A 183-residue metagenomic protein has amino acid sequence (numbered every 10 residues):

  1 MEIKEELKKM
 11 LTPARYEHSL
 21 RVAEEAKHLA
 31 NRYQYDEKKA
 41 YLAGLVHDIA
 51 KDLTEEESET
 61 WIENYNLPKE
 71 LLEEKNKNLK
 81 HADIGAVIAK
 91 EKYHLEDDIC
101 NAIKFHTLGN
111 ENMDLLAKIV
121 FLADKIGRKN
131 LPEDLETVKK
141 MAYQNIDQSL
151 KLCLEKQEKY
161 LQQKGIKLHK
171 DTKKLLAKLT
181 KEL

Functional and structural regions predicted by a protein language model:
M1-K9, L179-L183: Short, Lys/Arg-enriched, disordered terminal segments
K4-L11, L29-L152: Divalent metal-dependent catalytic cores for phosphoryl transfer on phosphate-bearing substrates
H18: N-terminal glycine-rich anion-binding loops that anchor highly charged ligand groups
K156-L183: Charged phosphate-binding loop/patch that engages nucleotide di/tri-phosphates or the phosphate backbone of nucleic
